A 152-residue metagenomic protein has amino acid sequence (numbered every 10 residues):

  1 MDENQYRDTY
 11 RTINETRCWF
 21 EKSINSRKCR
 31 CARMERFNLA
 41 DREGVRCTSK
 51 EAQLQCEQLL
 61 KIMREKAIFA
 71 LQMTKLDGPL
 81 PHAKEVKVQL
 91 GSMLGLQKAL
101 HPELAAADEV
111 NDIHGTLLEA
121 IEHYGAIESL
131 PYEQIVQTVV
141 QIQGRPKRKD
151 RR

Functional and structural regions predicted by a protein language model:
M1-R152: Cysteine-centered metal-binding/redox modules
